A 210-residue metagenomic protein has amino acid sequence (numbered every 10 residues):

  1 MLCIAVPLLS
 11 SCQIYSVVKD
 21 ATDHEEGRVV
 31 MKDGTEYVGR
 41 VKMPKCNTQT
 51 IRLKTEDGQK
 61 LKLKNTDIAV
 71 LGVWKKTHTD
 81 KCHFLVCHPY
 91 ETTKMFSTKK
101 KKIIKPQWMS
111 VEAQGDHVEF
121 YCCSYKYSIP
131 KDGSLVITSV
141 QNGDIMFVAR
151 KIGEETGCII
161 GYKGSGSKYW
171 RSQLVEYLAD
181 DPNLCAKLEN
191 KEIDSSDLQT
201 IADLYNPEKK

Functional and structural regions predicted by a protein language model:
M1-S10: Bacterial N-terminal signal peptides
P7, S16, K126-Y127: Extracellular/secretory pathway and lumenal proteins
S10-G27: Bacterial Sec signal peptide processing site at the extreme N-terminus
Q13-I14, T35-E36, F120: Charged, amphipathic alpha-helical segments
R28-P44: N-terminal targeting signals for Sec/Tat export/insertion, comprising classic cleavable signal peptides
R40-D181: Aromatic-patch recognition
L178-K210: C-terminal partner/receptor-binding element of secreted or periplasmic proteins
